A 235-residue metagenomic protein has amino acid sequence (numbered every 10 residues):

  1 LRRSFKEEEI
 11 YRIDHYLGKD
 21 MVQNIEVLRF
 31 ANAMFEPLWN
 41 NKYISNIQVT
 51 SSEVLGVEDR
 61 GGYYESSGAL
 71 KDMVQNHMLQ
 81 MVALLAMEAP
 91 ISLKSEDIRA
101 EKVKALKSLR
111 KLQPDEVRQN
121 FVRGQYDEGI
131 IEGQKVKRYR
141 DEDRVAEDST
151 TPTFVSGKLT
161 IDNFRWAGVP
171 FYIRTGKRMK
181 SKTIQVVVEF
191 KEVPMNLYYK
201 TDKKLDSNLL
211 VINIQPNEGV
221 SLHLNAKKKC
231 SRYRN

Functional and structural regions predicted by a protein language model:
R2-N235: Secretory/organelle targeting and membrane-embedding segments
